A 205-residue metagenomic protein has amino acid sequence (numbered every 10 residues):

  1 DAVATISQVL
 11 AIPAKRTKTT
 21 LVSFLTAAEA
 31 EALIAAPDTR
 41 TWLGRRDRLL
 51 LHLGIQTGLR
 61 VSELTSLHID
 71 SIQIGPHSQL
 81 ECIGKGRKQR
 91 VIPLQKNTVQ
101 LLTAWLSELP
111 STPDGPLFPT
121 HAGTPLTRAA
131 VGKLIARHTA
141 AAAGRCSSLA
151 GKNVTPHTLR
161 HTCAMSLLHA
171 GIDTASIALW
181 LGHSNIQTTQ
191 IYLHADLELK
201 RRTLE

Functional and structural regions predicted by a protein language model:
D1-E205: Conserved catalytic core of the tyrosine transesterase superfamily
